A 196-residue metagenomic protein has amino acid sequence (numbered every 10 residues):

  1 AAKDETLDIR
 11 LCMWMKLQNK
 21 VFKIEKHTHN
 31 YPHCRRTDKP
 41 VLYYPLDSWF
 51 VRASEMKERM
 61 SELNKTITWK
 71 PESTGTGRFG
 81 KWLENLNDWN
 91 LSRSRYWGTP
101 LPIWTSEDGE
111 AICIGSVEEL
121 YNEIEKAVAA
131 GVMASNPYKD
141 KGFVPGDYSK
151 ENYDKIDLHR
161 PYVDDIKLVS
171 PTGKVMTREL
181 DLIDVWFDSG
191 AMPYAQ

Functional and structural regions predicted by a protein language model:
A1-Y138, S189: Residue patterns forming the tRNA-binding/recognition surfaces of aminoacyl-tRNA synthetases and related DALR
R95-W97, G115, L120-Q196: Alpha-helical recognition segments enriched in aromatics with Gly/Pro capping that present substrate-recognition
